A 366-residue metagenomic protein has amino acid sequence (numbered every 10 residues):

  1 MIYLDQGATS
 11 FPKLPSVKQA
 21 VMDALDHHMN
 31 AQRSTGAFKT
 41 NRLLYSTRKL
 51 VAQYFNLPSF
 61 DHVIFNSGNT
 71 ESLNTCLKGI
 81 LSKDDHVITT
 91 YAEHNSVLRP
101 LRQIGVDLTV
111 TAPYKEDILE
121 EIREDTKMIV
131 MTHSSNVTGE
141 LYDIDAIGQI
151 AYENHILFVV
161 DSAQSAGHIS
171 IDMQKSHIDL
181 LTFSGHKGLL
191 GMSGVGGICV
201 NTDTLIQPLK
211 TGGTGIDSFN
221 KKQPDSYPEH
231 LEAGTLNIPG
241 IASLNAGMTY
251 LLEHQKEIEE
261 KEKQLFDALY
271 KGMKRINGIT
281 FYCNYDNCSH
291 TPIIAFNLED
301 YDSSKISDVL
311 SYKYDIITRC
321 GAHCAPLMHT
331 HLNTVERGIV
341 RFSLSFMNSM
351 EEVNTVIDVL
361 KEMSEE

Functional and structural regions predicted by a protein language model:
M1-E366: Pyridoxal 5′-phosphate
